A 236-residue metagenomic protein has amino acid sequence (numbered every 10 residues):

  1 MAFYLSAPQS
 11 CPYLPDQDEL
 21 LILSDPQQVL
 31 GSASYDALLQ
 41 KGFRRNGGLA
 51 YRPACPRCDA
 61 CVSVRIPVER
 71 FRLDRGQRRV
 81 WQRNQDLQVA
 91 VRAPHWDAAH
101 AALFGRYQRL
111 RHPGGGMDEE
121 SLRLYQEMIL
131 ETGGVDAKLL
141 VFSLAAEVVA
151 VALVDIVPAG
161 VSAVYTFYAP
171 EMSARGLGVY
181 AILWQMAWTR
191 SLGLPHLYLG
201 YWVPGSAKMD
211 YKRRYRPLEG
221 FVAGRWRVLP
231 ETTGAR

Functional and structural regions predicted by a protein language model:
M1-R44, G48-R70, L144, A152-S162 (+1 more regions): Conserved donor-binding loop and adjoining core beta-sheet/short helix segment in diverse acyl/aminoacyl transferases
N46, V141, H196-G200: A structural signal for short, well-ordered beta-strand segments and their strand-loop junctions that often border
L49-P56, I66-A174, R214: A conserved beta-strand-loop-helix scaffold within acyl/acetyltransferase catalytic domains
R52, V62-E69, H196-R236: Active-site/acyl-donor-binding loops of N-acyltransferases
L110, W184-L192: Active-site catalytic microenvironments for nucleophilic, acid-base chemistry
V161, Y165, A169-R175, L192-L197 (+1 more regions): Nucleic-acid nuclease catalytic cores
A174-A187: Conserved acetyl-CoA-binding loop-helix of GNAT-fold acetyltransferases
